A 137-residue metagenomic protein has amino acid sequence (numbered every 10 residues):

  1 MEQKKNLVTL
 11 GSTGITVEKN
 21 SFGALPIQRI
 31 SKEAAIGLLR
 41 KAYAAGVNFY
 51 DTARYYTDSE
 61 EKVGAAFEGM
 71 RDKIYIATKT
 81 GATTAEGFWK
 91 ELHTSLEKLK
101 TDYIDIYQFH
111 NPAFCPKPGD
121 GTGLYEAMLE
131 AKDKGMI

Functional and structural regions predicted by a protein language model:
M1-I74, A127, D133: N-terminal binding-site loop/beta-alpha segment at the start of enzyme catalytic domains that lines or forms
L25-I27, A53-Y55, K79-T83, F109-P112: Active-site beta-loop-alpha junctions enriched in small/polar residues
E33, T83-I137: Glycine/proline-rich, positively charged, aromatic-decorated active-site loop/lid region on the catalytic face
Y75-A77, D105: A structural signal for isolated positions on well-ordered beta-strands in alpha/beta enzyme cores
